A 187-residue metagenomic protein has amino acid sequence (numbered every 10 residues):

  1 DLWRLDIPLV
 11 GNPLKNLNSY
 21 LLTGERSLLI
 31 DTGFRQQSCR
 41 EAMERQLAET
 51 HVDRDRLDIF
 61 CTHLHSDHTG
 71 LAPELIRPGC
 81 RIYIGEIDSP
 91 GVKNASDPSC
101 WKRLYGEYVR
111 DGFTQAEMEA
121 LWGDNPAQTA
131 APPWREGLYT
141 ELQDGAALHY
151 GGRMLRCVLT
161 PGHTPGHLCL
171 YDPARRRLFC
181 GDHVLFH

Functional and structural regions predicted by a protein language model:
D1, L22, D31, H63 (+6 more regions): Divalent metal-coordination and catalytic microenvironments
D1-L5, R153-R156: Short, hydrophobic/aromatic-rich segments at coil-to-beta transitions
L2-T50, L170-H183: Conserved beta-strand hairpin/beta-sheet module of binuclear metal-dependent hydrolase folds, prominently
G11, Q36, L64-D67, P161-H163: Short beta->alpha connector loops
N18-Y20, T140, G145-A146, L168: Residue-level detector of beta-strand structural context in well-folded domains
S27-L29, F34-Q37, Q128-P132, L138-T140 (+1 more regions): Metallo-beta-lactamase
S38-C39, A48-H149: Active-site HxH/HxHxD metal-binding segment of metal-dependent hydrolases
